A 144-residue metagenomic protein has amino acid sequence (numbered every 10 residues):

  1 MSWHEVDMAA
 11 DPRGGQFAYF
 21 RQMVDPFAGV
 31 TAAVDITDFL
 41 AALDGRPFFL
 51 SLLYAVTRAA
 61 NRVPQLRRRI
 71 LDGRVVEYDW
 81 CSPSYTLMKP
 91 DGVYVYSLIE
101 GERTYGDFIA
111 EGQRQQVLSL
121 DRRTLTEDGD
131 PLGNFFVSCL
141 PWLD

Functional and structural regions predicted by a protein language model:
M1-P47: N-terminal beta-alpha "docking/capping" segments at the starts of catalytic domains in thioester/acy l-group-handling
Q22, V75-E77, T126-G129: A general structural signal for short secondary-structure junctions and capping/turn motifs
G29-T31, W80-S84, L132-N134: Broad gene-expression machinery/nucleic-acid interaction feature
L40, A60-N61, R69, Y78: Short active-site-adjacent helix-start/loop capping segments
A41-P64: Acyl activation and transfer enzymes in specialized metabolism, enriched for ANL adenylate-forming modules
Q65-D72, D121-E127: A short, aromatic/hydrophobic, helix- or strand-capping loop or linear motif that either lines the entrance/gate
L66-L98: Small-residue-rich loop/turn and linker elements
K89-L143: Helical lid/core segments from catalytic subdomains that handle acyl or acyl-like groups
